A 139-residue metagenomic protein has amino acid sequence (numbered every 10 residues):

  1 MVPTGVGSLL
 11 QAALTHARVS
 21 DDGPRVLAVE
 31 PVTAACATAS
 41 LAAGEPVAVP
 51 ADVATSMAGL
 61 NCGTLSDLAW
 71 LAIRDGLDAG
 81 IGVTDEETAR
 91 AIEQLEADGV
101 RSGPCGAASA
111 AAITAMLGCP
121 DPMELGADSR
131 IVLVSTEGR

Functional and structural regions predicted by a protein language model:
M1-D75, P120-R139: Glycine-rich phosphate/pyrophosphate-binding loop at beta-loop-alpha junctions
L65-D128: Active-site-adjacent helical/loop segments in soluble small-molecule enzymes
